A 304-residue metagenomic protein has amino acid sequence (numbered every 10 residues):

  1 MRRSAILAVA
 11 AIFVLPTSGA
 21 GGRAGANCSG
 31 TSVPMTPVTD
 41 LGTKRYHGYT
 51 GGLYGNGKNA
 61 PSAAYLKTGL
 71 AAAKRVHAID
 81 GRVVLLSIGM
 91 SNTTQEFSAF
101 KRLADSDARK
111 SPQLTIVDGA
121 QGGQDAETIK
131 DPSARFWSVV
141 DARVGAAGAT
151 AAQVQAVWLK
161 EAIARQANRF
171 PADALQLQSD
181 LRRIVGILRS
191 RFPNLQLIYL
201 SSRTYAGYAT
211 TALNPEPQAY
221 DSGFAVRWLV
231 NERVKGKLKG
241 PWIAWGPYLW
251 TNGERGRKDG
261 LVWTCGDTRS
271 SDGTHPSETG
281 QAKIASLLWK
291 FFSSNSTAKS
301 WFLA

Functional and structural regions predicted by a protein language model:
R2-G21: Secretory targeting and sorting signals
G22-L86, S293, T297-L303: N-terminal module-boundary/linker segments of secreted carbohydrate-active enzymes
L41-Y65, I79-A172: Conserved SGNH/GDSL esterase-like catalytic core that processes O-acyl groups on lipids and polysaccharides
A71-A73, R102-L103, R135-A147, R182-I187 (+1 more regions): Alpha-helical scaffolding within the catalytic cores of extracellular/periplasmic polymer-degrading hydrolases
N92, A104-A108, A147-G148, W158-E161 (+3 more regions): Sec/Tat-exported extracytoplasmic proteins
E96-F100, F136, V140, D173 (+4 more regions): Stable alpha-helical elements in mature extracytoplasmic
V157, L175-N231: Flexible, glycine-rich surface segments
T204-A304: Catalytic His-Asp segment of secreted/periplasmic serine-dependent ester chemistry enzymes
